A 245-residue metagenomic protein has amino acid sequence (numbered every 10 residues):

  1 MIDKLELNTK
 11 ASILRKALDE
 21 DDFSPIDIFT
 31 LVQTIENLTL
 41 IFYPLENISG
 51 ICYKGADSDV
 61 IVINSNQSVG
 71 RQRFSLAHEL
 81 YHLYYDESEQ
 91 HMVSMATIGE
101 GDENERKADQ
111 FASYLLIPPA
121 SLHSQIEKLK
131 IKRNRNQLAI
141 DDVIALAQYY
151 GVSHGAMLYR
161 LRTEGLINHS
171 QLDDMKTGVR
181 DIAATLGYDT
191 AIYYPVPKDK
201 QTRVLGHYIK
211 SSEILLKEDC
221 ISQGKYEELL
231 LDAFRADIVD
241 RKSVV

Functional and structural regions predicted by a protein language model:
M1-V245: Active-site hotspot residues in diverse enzymes, especially metal/ion-binding acidic/histidine motifs
